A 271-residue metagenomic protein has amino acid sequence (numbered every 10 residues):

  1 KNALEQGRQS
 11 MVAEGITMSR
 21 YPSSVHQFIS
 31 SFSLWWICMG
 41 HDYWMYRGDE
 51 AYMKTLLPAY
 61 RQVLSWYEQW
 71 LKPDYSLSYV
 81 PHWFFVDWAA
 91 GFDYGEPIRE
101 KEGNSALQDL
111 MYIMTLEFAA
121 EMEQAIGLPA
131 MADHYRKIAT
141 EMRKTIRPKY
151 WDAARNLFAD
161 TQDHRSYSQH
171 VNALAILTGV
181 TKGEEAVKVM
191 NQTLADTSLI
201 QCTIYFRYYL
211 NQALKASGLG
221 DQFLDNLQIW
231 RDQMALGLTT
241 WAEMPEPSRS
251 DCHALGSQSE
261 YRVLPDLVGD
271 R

Functional and structural regions predicted by a protein language model:
K1-R271: Active-site core of glycosidic bond-cleaving carbohydrate-active enzymes
